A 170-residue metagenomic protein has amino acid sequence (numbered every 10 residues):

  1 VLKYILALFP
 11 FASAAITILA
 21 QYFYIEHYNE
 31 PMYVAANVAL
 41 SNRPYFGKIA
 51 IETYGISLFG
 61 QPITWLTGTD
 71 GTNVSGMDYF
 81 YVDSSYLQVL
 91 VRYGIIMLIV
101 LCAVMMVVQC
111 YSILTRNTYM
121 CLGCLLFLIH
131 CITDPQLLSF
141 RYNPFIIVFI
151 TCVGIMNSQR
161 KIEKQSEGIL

Functional and structural regions predicted by a protein language model:
V1, M106-L114, I132-T133, T151-R160: Structural signal for the C-terminal ends of transmembrane alpha-helices and the immediately following loop
V1, Y93-I95, P135-Y142: Helix-loop-helix junctions and helix-breaking kinks within/between transmembrane helices of multi-pass membrane
V1-V34: A membrane-periplasm/extracellular boundary helix in multi-pass inner-membrane enzymes that assemble envelope glycans
F9-Y22, V100-M106, F149-V153: Hydrophobic core of alpha-helical transmembrane segments in multi-pass integral membrane proteins
F11-Q21, C124-P135: Aromatic-anchored segments of alpha-helical transmembrane domains
S13, G123-L128, S139-L170: Transmembrane alpha-helices of multi-pass inner-membrane enzymes
H27-Y93: Long extracytoplasmic/lumenal interhelical loops at the membrane interface of multi-pass membrane proteins
R92-L128: Hydrophobic transmembrane alpha-helices and their immediate junctions
